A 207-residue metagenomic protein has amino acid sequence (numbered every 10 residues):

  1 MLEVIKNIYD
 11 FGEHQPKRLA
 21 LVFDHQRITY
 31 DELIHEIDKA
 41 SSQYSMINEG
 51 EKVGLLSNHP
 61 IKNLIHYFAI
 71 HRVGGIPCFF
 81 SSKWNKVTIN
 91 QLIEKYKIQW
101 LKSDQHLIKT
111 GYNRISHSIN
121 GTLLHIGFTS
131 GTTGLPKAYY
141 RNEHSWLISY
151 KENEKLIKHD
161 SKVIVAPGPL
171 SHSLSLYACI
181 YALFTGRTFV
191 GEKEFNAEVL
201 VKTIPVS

Functional and structural regions predicted by a protein language model:
M1-L19, G121-L124: A short N-terminal helical cap/helix-turn-helix that marks the beginning of AMP-binding/adenylate-forming
I8-D10, I61-F79, N153-K155, S173-T185: Hydrophobic alpha-helical segments in the ANL/AMP-binding
P16-K17, Y112-F128, L135, L156-V165: Conserved pre-ATP/AMP-binding loop-to-beta segment of ANL
K17-I47, I89-N90, S118, R141-H144: Conserved AMP-binding/adenylate-forming core of the ANL superfamily
Q26, S41-K83, A166-P169: Conserved AMP-binding/adenylate-forming
T29-Y30, L124-K151: Conserved AMP-binding A3 loop
S57, C78-L92, R187-P205: ATP-dependent adenylate-forming carboxylate-activation enzymes
L147-V163, S171-S207: Conserved AMP-binding/adenylation subdomain of ANL enzymes
